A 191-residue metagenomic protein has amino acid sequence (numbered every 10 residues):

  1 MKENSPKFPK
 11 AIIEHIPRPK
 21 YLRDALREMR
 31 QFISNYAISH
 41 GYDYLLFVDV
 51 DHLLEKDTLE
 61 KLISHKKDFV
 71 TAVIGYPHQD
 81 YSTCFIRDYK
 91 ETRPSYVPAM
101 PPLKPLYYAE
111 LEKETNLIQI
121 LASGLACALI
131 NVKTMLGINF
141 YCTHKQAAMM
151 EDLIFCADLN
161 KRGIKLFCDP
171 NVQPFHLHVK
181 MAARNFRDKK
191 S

Functional and structural regions predicted by a protein language model:
M1-Y42: Active-site-proximal specificity loops/subdomain of glycosyltransferases
K2-E3, D88-K90, R184-R187: Short, hinge-like loop/turn segments at secondary-structure boundaries
H15-R18, R27, L54, T58-L59 (+2 more regions): Preference for well-ordered, secondary-structure-rich cores of eukaryotic proteins
G41-L53: Short beta-strand-to-loop acidic/aromatic patch adjacent to the donor-nucleotide binding site
E55-T143: Conserved catalytic core of nucleotide-sugar-dependent glycosyltransferases
L117-I118, A122-C127, V132-S191: C-terminal catalytic/acceptor-binding lobe
